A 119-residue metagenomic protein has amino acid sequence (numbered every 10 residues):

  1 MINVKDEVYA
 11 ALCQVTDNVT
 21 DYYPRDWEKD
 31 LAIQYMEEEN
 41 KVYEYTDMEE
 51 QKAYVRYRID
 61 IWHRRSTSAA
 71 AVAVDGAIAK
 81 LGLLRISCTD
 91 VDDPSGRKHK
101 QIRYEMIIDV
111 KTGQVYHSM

Functional and structural regions predicted by a protein language model:
M1-E7, E38-K52, C88-M119: Short, charged interaction patches at domain edges and termini
M1-Y45, S66: Small/polar-rich, solvent-exposed N-terminal microdomains that initiate assembly or binding
N18-D21, R85-D90: A short linear hydrophobic-aromatic micro-motif
K29-L31, A53-Y57, K98-K100: A generic structural signal for short beta-strands and their flanking turns/coil linkers
Q34-M36, A73-C88: Short beta-strand and beta-hairpin "edge-sheet" elements
A53, R58-L81: Mid-chain, well-packed structural core segment of small domains
